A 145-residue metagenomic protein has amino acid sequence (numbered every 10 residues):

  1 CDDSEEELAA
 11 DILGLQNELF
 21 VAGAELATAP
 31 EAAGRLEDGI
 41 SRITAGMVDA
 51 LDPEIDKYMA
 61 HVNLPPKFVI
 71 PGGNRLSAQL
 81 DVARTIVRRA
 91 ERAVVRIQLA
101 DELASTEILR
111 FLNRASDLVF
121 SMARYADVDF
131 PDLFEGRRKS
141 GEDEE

Functional and structural regions predicted by a protein language model:
C1-E145: Phosphate/pyrophosphate-binding loop motifs in nucleotide- or prenyl diphosphate-using proteins
